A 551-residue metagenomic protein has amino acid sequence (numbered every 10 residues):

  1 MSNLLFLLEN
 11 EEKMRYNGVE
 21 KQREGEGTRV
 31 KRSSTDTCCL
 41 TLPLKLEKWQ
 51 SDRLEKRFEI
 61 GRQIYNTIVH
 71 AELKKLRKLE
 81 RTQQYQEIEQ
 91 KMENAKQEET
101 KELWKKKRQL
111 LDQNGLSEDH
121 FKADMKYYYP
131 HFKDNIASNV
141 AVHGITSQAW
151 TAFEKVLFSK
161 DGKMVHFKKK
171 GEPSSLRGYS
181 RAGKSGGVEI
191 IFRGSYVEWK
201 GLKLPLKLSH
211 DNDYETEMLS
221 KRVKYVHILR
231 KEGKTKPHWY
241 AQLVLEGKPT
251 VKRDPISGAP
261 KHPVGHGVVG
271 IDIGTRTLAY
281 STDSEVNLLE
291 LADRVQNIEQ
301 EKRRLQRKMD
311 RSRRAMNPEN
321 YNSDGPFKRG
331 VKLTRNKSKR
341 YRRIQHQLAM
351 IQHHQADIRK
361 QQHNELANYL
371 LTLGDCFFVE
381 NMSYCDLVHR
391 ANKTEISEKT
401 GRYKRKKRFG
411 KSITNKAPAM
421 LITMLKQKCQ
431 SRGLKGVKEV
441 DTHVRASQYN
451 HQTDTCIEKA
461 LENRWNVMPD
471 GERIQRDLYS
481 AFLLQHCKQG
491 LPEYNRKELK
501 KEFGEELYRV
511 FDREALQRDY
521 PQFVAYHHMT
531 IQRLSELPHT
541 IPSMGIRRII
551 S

Functional and structural regions predicted by a protein language model:
S2-V142, I550: Gly/serine-rich nucleotide phosphate-binding loop at the start of the catalytic core of nucleotide/ADP-ribose-handling
T35-C39, K236-H238, D272: A general secondary-structure signal for short beta-strands and their flanking turns/coil in non-transmembrane regions
C38-L44, L202-H210, L289: Generic detection of short hydrophobic beta-strand segments and adjacent strand-loop junctions
S51-F58, N135-W150, V295, A356 (+3 more regions): Generic detection of long, well-ordered alpha-helical segments
E59-A71, G144-A152, A481-C487: Short, hydrophobic/amphipathic alpha-helical patches that form generic packing surfaces within helical domains
Y65-E72, L76, F153-K160, T277 (+2 more regions): A generic secondary-structure signal for well-formed alpha-helical elements
A95-K234, G410-K411, N415: Acidic carboxylate diad motif detector
W239-S551: Positively charged, helix-rich recognition surfaces that bind polyanionic ligands
